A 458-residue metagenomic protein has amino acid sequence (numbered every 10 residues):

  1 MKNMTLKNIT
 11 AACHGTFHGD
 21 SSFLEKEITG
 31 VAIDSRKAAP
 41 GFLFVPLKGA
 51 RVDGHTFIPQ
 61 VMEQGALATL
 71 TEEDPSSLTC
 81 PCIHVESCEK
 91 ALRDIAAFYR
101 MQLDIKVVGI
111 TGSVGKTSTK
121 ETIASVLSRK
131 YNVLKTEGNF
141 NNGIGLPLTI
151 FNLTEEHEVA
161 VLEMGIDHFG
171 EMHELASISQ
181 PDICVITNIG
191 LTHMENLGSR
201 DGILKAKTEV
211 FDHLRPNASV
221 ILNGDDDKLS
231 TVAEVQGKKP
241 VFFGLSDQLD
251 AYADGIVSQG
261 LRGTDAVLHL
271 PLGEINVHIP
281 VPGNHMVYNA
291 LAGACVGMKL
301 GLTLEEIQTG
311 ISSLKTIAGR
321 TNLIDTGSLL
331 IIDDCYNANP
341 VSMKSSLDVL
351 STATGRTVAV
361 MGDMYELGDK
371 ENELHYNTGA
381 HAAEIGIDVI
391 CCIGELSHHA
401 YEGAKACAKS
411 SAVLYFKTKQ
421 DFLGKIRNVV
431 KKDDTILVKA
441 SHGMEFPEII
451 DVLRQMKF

Functional and structural regions predicted by a protein language model:
M1-D94, F98, P282, T352-G355 (+3 more regions): N-terminal leader/targeting and accessory segments in enzymes
I9, F42, V61, I95 (+13 more regions): Residue-level signal for inorganic ion chemistry
T10-C13, K90-S219, G224, K228-K238 (+2 more regions): Phosphate-binding loop of NTP-binding sites
A12-T16, T71, P75-T79, V185-I331 (+4 more regions): Acidic, Mg2+-coordinating active-site environments of NTP-dependent enzymes
S35-P46, V133, F151-A160, L347-G368: Mobile, glycine- and charge-enriched loop segments and immediately flanking short secondary-structure elements within
R51, I317, C335, N339-A408: Active-site beta-alpha connecting loops in nucleotide-dependent enzymes
I110, A318-R320, G443-I449, F458: ATP-dependent carboxylate/acyl-activation modules
D433-R454: Peripheral docking tails and interdomain loops at the edges of cofactor- or intermediate-handling domains
